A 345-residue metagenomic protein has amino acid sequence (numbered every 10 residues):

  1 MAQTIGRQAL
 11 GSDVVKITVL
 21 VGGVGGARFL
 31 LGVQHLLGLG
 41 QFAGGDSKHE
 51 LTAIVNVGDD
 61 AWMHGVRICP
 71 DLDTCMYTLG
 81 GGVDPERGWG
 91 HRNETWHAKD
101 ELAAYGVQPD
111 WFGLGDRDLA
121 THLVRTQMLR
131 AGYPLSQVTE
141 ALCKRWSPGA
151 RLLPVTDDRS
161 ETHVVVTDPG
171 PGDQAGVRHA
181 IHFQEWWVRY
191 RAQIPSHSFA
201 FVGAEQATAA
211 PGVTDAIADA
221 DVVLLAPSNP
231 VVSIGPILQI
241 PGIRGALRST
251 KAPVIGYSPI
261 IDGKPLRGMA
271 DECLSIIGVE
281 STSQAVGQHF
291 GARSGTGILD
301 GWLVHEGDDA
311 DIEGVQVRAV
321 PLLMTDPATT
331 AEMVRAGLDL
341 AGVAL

Functional and structural regions predicted by a protein language model:
A2-G6, R267-L345: C-terminal functional extensions of proteins
D13-T18, H49: Extreme N-terminal starter segment of soluble prokaryotic enzymes
L30-Q34, V232-L247: Short Gly/Thr/Asp-enriched flexible loops that form oxyanion-binding sites at enzyme active sites
H35-G38, F42-K48, V55-F201: Electropositive, gly/pro-rich neighborhoods at or near active sites that engage anionic ligands
S47-H49, T250-V254, L299: A short helix->loop->beta-strand "cap" motif at the edges of active sites that frequently abuts
H197-I217: Active-site glycine-rich loop that binds ribose-phosphate moieties when present
A220: An anion/phosphate-binding loop that grips the pyrophosphate of nucleotide cofactors and donors
L238-I277: Redox- and metal-dependent alpha/beta enzyme cores, enriched for Fe-S-associated oxidoreductases and cofactor-handling
